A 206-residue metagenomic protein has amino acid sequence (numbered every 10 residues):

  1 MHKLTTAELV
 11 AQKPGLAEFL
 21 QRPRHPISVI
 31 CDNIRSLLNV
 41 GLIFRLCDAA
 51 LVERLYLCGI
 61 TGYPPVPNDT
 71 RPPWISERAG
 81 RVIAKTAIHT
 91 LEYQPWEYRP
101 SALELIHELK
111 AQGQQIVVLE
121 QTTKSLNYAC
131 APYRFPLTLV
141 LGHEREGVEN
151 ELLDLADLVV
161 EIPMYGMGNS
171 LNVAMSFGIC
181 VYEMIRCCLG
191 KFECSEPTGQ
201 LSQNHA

Functional and structural regions predicted by a protein language model:
A7-L9, K13-T122, M184-R186, P197: RNA substrate-binding interface of SAM-dependent RNA methyltransferases
C58-G59, E120, H143, V160-M167: Short beta->alpha connector loops at strand-helix junctions that form conserved, small/polar/Pro-enriched
P67-T70, Y128-A131, E151: Short, well-ordered secondary-structure micro-motifs
A79-A84, E146-L152: Short, glycine/polar-rich helix-capping loops at beta-to-alpha or helix-loop-helix junctions that flank or form
S101-L105, N127-A129, V148: Short acidic active-site motifs
A111, P136, D154-L155: Alpha-helix C-terminal capping/helix-to-coil transition sites in glycosyltransferase folds
N150-A206: Structured adenosyl-cofactor binding patch, chiefly the S-adenosyl-L-methionine
